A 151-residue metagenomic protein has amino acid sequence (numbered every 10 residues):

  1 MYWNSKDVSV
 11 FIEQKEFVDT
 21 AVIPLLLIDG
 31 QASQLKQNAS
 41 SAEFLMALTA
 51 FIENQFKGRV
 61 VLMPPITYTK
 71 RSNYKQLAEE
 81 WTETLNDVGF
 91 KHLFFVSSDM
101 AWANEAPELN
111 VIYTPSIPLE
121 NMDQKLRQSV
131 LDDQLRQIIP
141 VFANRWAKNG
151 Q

Functional and structural regions predicted by a protein language model:
M1-Q151: Extended, histidine- and acidic-residue-enriched regions that form the cofactor-binding/catalytic faces
